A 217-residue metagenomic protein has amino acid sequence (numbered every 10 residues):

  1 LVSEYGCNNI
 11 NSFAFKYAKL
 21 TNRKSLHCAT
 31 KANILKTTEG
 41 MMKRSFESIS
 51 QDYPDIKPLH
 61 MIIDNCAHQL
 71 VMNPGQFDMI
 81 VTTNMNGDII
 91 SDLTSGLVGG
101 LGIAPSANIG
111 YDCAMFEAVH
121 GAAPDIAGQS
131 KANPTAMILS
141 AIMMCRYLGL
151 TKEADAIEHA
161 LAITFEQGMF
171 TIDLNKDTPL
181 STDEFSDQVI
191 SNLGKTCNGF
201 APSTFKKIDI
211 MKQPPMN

Functional and structural regions predicted by a protein language model:
L1-D64: Glycine-rich phosphate/diphosphate-binding loop of Rossmann-like nucleotide-binding domains
S3-N11, L35-K43, P74, G87 (+6 more regions): Generic structural signal for well-ordered, non-membrane alpha-helical segments in soluble metabolic enzymes
S12-K16, V71, I190: Generic structural signal for well-ordered alpha-helical scaffold segments
L26-A32, L139-R146, D173: Short glycine-rich or small-residue beta-strand-to-loop segments that form or flank ligand, phosphate, metal/Fe-S
K57-Q69, L174-N175, K207: Short, conserved loop-to-beta-strand elements that form functional interface hotspots
L70-A156, A162-M169: Glycine-rich phosphate/nucleotide-binding loop
Y147-C197: Internal helix-turn-beta structural module
N198-N217: C-terminal non-catalytic interaction/assembly regions of soluble proteins
